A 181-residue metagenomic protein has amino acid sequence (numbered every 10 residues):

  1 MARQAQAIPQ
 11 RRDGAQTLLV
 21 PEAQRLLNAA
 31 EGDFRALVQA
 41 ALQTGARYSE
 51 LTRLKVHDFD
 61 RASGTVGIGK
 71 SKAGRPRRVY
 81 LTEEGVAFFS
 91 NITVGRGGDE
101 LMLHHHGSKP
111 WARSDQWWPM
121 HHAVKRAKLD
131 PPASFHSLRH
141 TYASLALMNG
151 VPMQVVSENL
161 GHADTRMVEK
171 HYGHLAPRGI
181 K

Functional and structural regions predicted by a protein language model:
M1-Y48, T52-R53, A62, K72-P76 (+3 more regions): Basic, Lys/Arg- and aromatic-enriched nucleic-acid-binding interface segment
T17-P21, T82-D130: Active-site/catalytic core of tyrosine-dependent DNA strand-transfer enzymes
D58-T65, D130-P131, V151-H171: Short, polar N-cap/turn motifs at the start of nucleic acid-interacting alpha helices
T65, R78-Y80: Well-ordered beta-strand positions in beta-sheet-rich domains
R75-R78, P110: Short, mixed charged/polar active-site loops that provide acid/base catalysis or chelate metal/phosphate cofactors
R113, D130-G150: Short basic/aromatic active-site micro-motif
Q116-W117, R126, F135-S137, V155-H162 (+1 more regions): Recognition helices and adjacent regulatory flanks at domain boundaries
